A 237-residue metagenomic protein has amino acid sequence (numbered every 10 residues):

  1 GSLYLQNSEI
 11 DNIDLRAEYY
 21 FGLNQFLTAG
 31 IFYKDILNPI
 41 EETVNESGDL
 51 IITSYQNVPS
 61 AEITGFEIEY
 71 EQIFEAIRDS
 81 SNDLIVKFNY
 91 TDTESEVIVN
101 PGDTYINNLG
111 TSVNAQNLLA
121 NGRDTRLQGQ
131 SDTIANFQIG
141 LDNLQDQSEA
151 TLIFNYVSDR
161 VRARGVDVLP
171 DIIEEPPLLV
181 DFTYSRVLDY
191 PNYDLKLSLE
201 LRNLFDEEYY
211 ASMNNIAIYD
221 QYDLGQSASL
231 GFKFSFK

Functional and structural regions predicted by a protein language model:
S2-Q6, N12, L23-K87, G225-G231 (+1 more regions): Outer membrane beta-barrel strand-and-loop segments of large Gram-negative receptors, especially TonB-dependent
L3, S95, D206: Short, acidic Gly/Pro/Ser/Thr-rich loop/turn segments
E9, I36, I40, V44 (+6 more regions): Solvent-exposed, flexible loop/coil residues
D11-I13, L84-I85, A120-K237: Conserved C-terminal beta-signal and adjacent last beta-strands/turns of outer-membrane beta-barrel proteins
R16: Small/polar-residue-rich segments within soluble enzyme cores
F32-D35, I52-V161: Gram-negative outer-membrane beta-barrel transporters
P39-E46, S80-N82, T93-Y105, V161-L169 (+1 more regions): Outer-membrane beta-barrel translocator domains and adjoining extracellular loop/strand segments of Gram-negative
